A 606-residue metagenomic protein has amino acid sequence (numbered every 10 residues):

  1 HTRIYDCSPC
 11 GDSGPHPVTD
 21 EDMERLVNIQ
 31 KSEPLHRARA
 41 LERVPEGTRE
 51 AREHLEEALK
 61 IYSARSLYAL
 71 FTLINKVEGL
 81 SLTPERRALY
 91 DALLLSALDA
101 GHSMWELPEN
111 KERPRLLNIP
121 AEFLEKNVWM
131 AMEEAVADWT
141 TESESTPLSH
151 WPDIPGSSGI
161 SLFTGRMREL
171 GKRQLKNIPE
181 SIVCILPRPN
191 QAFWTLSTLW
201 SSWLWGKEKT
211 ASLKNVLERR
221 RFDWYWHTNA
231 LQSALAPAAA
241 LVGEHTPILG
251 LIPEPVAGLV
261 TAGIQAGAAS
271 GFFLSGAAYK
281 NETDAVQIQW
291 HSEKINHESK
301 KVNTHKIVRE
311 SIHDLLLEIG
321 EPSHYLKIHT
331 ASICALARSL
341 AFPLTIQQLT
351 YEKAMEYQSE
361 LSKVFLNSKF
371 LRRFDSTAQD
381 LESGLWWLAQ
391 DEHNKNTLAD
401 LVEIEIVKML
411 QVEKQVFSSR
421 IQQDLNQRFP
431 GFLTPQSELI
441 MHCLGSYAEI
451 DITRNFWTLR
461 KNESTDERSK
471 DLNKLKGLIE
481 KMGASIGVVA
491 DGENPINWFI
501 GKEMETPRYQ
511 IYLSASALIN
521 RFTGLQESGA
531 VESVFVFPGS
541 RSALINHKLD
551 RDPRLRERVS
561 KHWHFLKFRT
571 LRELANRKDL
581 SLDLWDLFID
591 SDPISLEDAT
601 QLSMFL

Functional and structural regions predicted by a protein language model:
H1-E180, P187-R220, V286, H291-T304: Nucleic-acid modification enzymes, centered on SAM-dependent nucleic-acid methyltransferases
R87-L89, S158-L162, N177-I185, N190 (+5 more regions): Beta-sheet entry/capping signal
A100-G101, E169-K172, P189-F193, L249-G250 (+4 more regions): Flexible loop/turn segments at secondary-structure boundaries
H102, R173-N177, F193-S197, A257-Q265 (+4 more regions): A short acidic (Asp/Glu
R173, C184, N190-S197, L249-L251 (+4 more regions): Extended hydrophobic-aromatic, low-complexity segments
L175-E180, I264-F272, Q526-G529, D552-P553: Short, surface-exposed basic-aromatic patches at helix termini and helix-loop junctions that form
V216-S275: Conserved Class I SAM-dependent methyltransferase catalytic core
F273-L606: C-terminal non-catalytic scaffold/interaction domains in large multidomain proteins
